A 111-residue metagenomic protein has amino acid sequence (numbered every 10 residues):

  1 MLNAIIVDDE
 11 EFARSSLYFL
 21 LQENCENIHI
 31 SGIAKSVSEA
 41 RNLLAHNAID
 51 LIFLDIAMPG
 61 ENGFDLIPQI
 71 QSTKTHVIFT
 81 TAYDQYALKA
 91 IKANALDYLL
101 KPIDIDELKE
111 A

Functional and structural regions predicted by a protein language model:
M1-A4: Extreme N-terminal starter segment of soluble prokaryotic enzymes
V7-D8, A34, I52: Conserved sequence signature across two-component system core domains
E10-G32: Two-component/phosphorelay signaling modules centered on CheY-like receiver
L17, A34, A87-A90: Generic structural signal for conserved hydrophobic packing positions in ordered secondary structure
S31-A40: Conserved Asp/Asn-Gly motif in the active-site loop of CheY-like receiver
R41-A111: CheY-like receiver
